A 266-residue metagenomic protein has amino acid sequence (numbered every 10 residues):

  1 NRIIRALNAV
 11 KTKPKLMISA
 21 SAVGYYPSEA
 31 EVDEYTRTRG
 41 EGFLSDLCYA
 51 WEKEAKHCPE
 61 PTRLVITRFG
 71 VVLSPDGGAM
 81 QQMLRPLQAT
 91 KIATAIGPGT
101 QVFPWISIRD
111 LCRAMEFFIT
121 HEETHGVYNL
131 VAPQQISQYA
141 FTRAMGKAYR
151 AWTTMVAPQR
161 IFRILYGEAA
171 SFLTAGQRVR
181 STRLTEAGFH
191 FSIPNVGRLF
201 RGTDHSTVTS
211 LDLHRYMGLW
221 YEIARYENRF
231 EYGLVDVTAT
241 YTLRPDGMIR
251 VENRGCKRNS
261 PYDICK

Functional and structural regions predicted by a protein language model:
N1-M17: NAD(P)-cofactor binding segment of oxidoreductase domains
S19-A30, V72-G77: Conserved catalytic-site region of short-chain dehydrogenase/reductase
E29-I66: Catalytic helix-loop patch of NAD(P)-dependent Rossmann-fold dehydrogenases
G42-S45, P59, R63-I66, G70-V102 (+1 more regions): NAD(P)-dependent short-chain dehydrogenase/reductase
K56, L84-A93, Q101-Q135: Alpha-helical substrate-binding/gating segment
H121-E168: Mid/C-terminal beta-alpha module of Rossmann-like enzyme folds, strongest in SDR-family dehydrogenases/epimerases
W152, S171-T203: C-terminal amphipathic/interface module of NAD(P)-dependent oxidoreductases and related NAD-binding regulators
R201-K266: A beta-rich soluble binding module of mature secreted/lumenal proteins
